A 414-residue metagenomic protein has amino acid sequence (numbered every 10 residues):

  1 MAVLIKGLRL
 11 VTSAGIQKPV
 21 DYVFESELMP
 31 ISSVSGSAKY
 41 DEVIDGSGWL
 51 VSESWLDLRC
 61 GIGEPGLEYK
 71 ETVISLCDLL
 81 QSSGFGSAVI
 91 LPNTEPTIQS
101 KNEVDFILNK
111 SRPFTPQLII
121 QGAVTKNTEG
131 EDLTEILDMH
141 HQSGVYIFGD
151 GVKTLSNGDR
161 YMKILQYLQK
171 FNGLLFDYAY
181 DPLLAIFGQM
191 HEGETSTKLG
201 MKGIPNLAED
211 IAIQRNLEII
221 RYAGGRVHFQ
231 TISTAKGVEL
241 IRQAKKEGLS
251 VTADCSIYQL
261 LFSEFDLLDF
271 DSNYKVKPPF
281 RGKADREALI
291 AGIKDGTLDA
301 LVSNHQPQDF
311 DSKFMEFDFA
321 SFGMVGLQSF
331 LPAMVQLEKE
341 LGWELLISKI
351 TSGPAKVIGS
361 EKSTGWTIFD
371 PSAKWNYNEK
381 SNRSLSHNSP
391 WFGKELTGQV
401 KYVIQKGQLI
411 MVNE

Functional and structural regions predicted by a protein language model:
M1-A38: N-terminal metal-binding scaffold of metallo-dependent hydrolase/deaminase domains
L8, F319, S329, T364-E414: C-terminal cap of metal-dependent C-N hydrolases
L8, S26, G48, R59 (+11 more regions): Divalent metal-coordination and catalytic microenvironments
V11-V20, W343-I347, S352-N382, N413: Acidic, glycine-enriched loop/beta-strand segments at the rims of small-molecule binding/catalytic pockets
S35-V51: Active-site metal-binding motif and surrounding structural segment of the metallo-beta-lactamase
G46-K110: Metal-associated gating/positioning segment near the N- to mid-region
D132-L301: Histidine/acidic residue-rich metal-binding segments in metalloenzymes
K198-G224, K294-V302, Q306-F369: His/Asp/Glu-enriched, well-ordered alpha-helical/loop segment that forms or immediately abuts the divalent-metal
